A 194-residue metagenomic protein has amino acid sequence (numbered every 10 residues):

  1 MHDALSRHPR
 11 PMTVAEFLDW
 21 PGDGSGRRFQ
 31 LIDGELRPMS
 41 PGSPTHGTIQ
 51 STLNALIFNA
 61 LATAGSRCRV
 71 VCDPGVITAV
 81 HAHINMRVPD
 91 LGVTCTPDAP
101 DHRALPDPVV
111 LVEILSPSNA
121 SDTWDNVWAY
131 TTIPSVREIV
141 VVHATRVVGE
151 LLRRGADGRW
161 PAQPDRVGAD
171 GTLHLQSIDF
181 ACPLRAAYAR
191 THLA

Functional and structural regions predicted by a protein language model:
M1-A194: Gly/Pro/Ser/Thr-rich low-complexity, intrinsically disordered segments predominantly at protein N-termini
